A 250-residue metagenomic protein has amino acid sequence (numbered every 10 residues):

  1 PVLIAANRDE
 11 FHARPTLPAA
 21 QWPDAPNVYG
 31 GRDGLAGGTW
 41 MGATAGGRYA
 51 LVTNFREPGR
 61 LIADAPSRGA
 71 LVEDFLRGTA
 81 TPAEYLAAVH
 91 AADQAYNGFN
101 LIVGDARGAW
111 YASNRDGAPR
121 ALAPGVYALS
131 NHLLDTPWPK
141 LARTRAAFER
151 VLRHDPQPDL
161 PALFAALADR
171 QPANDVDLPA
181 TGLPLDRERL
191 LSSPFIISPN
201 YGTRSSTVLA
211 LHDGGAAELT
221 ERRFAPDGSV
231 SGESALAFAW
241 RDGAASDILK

Functional and structural regions predicted by a protein language model:
P1-K250: N-terminal nucleophile
